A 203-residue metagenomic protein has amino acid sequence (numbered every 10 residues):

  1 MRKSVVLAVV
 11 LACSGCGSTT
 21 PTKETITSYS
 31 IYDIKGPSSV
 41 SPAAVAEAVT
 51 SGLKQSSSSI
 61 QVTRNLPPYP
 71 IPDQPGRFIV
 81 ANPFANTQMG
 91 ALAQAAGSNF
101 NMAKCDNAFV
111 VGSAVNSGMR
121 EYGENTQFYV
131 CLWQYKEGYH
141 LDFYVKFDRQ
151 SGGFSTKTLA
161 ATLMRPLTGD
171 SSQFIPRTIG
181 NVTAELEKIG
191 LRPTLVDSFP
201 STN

Functional and structural regions predicted by a protein language model:
R2-A8: Sec-dependent signal peptide recognition, specifically the positively charged N-region followed immediately by
A12-G15: C-terminal motif of bacterial Sec signal peptides marking the signal peptidase cleavage site
G17-P72: Terminal, regulation- and interaction-focused segments at domain boundaries
S38, L53, Q134-K136, F147-R149: Beta-strand elements of well-folded, non-transmembrane domains
T63-A81, S201-T202: Acidic helix-start/capping segments at beta-turn-to-alpha-helix junctions
P83-K146: Surface-exposed short loop/turn segments
A114, G118, S151-N203: Polybasic, proline/glycine-rich intrinsically disordered low-complexity segments
